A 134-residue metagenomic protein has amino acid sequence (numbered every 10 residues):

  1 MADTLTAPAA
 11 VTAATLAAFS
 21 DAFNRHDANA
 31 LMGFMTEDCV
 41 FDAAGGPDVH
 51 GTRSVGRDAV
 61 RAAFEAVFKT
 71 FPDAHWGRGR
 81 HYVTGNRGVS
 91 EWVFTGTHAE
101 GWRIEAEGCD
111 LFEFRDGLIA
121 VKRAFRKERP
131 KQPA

Functional and structural regions predicted by a protein language model:
M1-E37, P133-A134: Short, low-complexity N-terminal intrinsically disordered segments enriched in polar/charged residues
A2-V11, R61-A134: A beta-strand edge to alpha-helix "cap/lid" segment located at domain peripheries
T15-R25, P47-G51, A66-K69, E91: Short, mixed-charge, low-aromatic patches
N29-R80, T84-G85: A solvent-exposed, acidic/Ser-Thr-rich amphipathic alpha-helical stretch
